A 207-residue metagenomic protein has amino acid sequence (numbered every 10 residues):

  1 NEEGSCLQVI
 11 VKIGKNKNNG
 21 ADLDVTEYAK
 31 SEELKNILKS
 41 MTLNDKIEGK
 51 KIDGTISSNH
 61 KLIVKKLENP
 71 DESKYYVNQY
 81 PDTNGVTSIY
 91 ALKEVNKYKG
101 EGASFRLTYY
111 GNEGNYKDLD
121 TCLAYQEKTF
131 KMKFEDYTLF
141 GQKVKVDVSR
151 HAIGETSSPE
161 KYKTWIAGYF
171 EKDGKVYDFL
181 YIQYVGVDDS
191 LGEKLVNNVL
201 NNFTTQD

Functional and structural regions predicted by a protein language model:
N1, M41, I89-K97, L107-G111 (+3 more regions): Short beta-strand element of the conserved SAM-dependent methyltransferase core
N1-C6, D120-K172: Signature of long, low-cysteine stretches enriched in small and polar/charged residues
E2-S88, K93, Y98, Y181-D207: N-terminal targeting sequences that direct proteins away from the cytosol to non-cytosolic compartments
H60, A103, W165-I166: Envelope-exposed proteins and targeting segments
Q79-T129: Surface-exposed acidic loop/strand-edge motifs in secreted or periplasmic proteins that form small linear binding
D178: Active-site groove signature of glycoside hydrolases
